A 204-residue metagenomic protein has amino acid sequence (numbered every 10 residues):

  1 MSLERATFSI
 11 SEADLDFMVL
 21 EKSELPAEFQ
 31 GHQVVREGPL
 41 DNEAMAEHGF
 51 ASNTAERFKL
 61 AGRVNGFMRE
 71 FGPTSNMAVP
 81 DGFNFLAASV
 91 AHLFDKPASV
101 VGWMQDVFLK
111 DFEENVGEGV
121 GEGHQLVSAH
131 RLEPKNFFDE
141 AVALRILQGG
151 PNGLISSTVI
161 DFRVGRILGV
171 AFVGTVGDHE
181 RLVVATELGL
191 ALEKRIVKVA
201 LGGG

Functional and structural regions predicted by a protein language model:
M1-P80, G204: N-terminal "mature-domain start" segment
L20, E24-Q30, D95-K96, L109 (+1 more regions): Sec-exported extracytoplasmic/periplasmic mature domains
P39, V107-T158, L201-G204: Short Gly/Thr-rich strand-loop-strand
V64-V107: A short acidic-to-branched-hydrophobic micro-motif
P73-M77, S156-R163: Short, surface-exposed beta-strand/loop micro-motifs that present aromatic residues
A87-V90, R166-T175: Short, well-ordered beta-strand elements
F137-D139, F162-L168: Short, solvent-exposed coil/turn segments at beta-strand boundaries
F172-G204: Surface-exposed amphipathic alpha-helical segments
